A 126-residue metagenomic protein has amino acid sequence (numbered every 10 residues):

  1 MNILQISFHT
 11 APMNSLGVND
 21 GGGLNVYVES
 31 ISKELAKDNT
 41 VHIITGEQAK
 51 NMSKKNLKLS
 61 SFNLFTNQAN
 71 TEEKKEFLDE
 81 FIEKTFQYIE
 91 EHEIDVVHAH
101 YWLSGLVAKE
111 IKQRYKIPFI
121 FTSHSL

Functional and structural regions predicted by a protein language model:
M1-M52: N-terminal subdomain of nucleotide-sugar transferases
I3-L4, K112-L126: Active-site proximal beta-strand in glycosyltransferases
H9-N14, F65-N70, L126: A short, flexible beta-alpha/helix-coil linker loop
A36, K109, Q113: Anion (oxyanion) recognition and catalysis
K58-F86: A short, charged, and often flexible helix/loop element on the N-terminal side of the glycosyltransferase catalytic
Y88-S104, A108, P118-I120: Short N-terminal targeting/anchoring amphipathic segment
